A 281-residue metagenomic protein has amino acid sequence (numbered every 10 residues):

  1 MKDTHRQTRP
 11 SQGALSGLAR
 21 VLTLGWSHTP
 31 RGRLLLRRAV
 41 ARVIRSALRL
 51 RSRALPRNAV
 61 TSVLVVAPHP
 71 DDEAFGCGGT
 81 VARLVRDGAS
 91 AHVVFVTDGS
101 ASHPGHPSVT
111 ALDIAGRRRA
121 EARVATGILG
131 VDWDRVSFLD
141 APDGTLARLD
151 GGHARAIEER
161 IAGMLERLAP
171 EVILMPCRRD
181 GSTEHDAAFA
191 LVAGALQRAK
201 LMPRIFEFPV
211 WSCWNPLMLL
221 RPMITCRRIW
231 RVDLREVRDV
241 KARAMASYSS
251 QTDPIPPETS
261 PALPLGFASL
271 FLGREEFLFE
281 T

Functional and structural regions predicted by a protein language model:
K2-P70, A74-L201, R243-S247, P261-F267: Active-site beta-strand->loop->alpha-helix modules in alpha/beta enzyme cores, enriched in Gly/His/Asp(Glu)
T61-S62, R135, R204, W230 (+1 more regions): A generic secondary-structure signal marking the coil-to-beta-strand transition
E73, E121, E207, E275-E276: Acidic-residue sensor for enzyme active/binding pockets
F95, F138-D140, E207-P209, D233 (+1 more regions): Structural signal for conserved beta-strand scaffold positions within catalytic alpha/beta enzyme cores
D98, A141-D143, V210-C213, E236: Residues that form or immediately flank small-molecule/cofactor binding pockets and catalytic motifs
A199-P222: Short, flexible loop segments at boundaries between secondary-structure elements
N215-T259: A conserved mid-domain beta-alpha-beta active-site/ligand-binding segment of alpha/beta enzyme cores
P254-T281: C-terminal and late-domain segments of enzyme folds
